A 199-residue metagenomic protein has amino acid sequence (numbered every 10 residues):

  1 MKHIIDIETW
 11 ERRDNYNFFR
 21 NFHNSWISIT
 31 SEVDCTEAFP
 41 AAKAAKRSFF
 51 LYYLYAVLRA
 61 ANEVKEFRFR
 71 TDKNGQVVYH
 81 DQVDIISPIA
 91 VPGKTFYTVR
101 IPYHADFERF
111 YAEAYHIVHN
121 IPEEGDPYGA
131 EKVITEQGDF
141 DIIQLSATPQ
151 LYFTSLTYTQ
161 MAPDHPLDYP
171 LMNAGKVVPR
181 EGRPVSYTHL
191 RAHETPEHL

Functional and structural regions predicted by a protein language model:
M1-R13, N24, L58, N62 (+6 more regions): Domain-scale detector for complete catalytic domains at protein termini or as standalone homologs
M1-T30, F50, D141-P184: Flexible, Gly/Pro-enriched loop and linker segments at secondary-structure and domain junctions
F22-P40, D81-R109, G182-Y187: Acyl/amide activation-and-transfer machinery of modular secondary-metabolite enzymes
A42-A45: A short glycine/serine-rich beta->alpha loop
R47-I85: Hydrophobic "lid/gating" helix adjacent to the active-site nucleophile that controls access to an acyl-thioester pocket
F69-T71, P127, L199: Short, hydrophobic secondary-structure boundary micro-motifs
V91-S155: Helical lid/core segments from catalytic subdomains that handle acyl or acyl-like groups
T188-E197: Conserved small/polar residues in nucleotide/adenosyl-binding loops
